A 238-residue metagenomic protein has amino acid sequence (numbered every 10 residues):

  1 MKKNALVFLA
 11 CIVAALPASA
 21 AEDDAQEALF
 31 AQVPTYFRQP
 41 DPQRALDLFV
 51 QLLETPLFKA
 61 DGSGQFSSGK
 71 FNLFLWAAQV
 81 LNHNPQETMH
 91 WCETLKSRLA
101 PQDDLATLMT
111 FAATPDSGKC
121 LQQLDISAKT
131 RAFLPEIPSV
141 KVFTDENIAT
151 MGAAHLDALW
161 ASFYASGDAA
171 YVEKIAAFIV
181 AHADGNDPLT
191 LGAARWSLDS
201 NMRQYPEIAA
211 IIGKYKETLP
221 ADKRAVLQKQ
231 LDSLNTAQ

Functional and structural regions predicted by a protein language model:
M1-L6: Bacterial N-terminal signal peptides that target proteins for export
V7-A15: Bacterial N-terminal signal peptides
A21-Q238: Non-catalytic all-alpha helical scaffold/repeat segments
